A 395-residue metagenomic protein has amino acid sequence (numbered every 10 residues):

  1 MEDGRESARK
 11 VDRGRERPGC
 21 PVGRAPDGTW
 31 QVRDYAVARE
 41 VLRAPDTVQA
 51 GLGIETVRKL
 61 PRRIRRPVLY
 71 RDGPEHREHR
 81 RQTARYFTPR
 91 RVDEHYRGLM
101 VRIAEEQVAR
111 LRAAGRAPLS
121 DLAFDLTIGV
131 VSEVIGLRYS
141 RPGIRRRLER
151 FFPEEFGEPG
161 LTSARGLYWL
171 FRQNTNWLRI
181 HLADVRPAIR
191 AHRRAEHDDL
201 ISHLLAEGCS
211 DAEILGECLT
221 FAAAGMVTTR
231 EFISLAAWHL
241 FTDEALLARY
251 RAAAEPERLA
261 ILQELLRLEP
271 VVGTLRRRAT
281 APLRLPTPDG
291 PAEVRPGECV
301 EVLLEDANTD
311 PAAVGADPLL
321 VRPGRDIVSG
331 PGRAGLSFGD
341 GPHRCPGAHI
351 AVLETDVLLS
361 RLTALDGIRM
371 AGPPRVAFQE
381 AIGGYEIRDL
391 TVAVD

Functional and structural regions predicted by a protein language model:
M1-D395: Cytochrome P450
